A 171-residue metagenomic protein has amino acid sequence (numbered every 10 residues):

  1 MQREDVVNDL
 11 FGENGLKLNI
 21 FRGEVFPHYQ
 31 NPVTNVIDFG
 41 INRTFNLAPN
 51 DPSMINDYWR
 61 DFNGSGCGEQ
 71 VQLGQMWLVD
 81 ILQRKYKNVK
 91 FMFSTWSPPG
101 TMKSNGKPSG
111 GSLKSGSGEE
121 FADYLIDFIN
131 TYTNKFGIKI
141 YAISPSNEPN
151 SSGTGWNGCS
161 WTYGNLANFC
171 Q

Functional and structural regions predicted by a protein language model:
M1-I140, W161-G164: N-terminal catalytic cores of secreted or lumenal carbohydrate-active enzymes
M102-N105, S151, G155: Active-site clefts of carbohydrate-active enzymes
P145-S151: Short, conserved phosphate-binding/catalytic loop or strand-edge motifs used in phosphoryl-/nucleotidyl-transfer
G155-Q171: Gly/Pro-rich turn-and-neighbor structural signature
